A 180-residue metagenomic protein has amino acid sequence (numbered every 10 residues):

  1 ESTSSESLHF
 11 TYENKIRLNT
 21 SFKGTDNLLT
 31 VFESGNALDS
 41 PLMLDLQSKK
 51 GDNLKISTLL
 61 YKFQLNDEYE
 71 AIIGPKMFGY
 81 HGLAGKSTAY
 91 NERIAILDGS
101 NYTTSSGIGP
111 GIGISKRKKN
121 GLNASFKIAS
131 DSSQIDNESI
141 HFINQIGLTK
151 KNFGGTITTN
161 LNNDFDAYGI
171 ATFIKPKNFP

Functional and structural regions predicted by a protein language model:
E1-A71, D98-I128, N144-T149, F173-K177: Beta-barrel outer-membrane channel/assembly domains of diderm bacteria
E6-F10, T104-I108, D131-I140, L161-A167: Solvent-exposed loop/turn segments connecting transmembrane beta-strands in outer-membrane beta-barrel proteins
L18, Y69, H81, A89-Y90: Disordered, low-complexity tails and leader-like regions
F32-S34, L65, P75-G79, S87-T88: A mature extracytoplasmic/lumenal domain signature
E33-G35, K76-F78, T103, K127-D131 (+1 more regions): Outer-membrane beta-barrel pore domains and translocons
N36-L42, G79-L83, S132-D136, L161-F165: Gram-negative outer-membrane beta-barrel proteins
K86-L97: Short, flexible helix-coil linker/hinge segments at the edges of structured domains or between repeats
N120-G121, N137-S139, N144-P180: Detector for outer-membrane/organellar transmembrane beta-barrel domains, recognizing the amphipathic beta-strand
